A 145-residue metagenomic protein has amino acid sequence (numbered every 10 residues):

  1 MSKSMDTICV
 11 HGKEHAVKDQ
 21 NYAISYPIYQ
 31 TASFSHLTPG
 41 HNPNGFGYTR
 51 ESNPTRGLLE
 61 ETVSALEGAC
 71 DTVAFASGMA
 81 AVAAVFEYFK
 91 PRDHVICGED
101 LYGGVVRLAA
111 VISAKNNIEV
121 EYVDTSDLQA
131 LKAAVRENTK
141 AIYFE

Functional and structural regions predicted by a protein language model:
M1-I28: Short conserved active-site loop signatures built around small residues
Y22, V63, A81, V95 (+1 more regions): Buried hydrophobic positions in well-ordered alpha/beta secondary-structure cores of metabolic enzymes
S33-A83, Y88, G104-V111: Conserved N-terminal alpha-helix of the aminotransferase class I/II PLP-enzyme fold
Y48, A74, G98-E99, V120-V123 (+1 more regions): Glycine- and other small-residue-rich loops at beta-strand/loop junctions that grip anionic moieties
G68-A69, H94, L128, K132: Well-ordered alpha/beta subsegment
V73, H94-I96, K140: Conserved beta-strand elements of the Class I
Y88-V105, V123-D124: Conserved PLP-anchoring active-site segment centered on the Schiff-base-forming lysine
A110-F144: PLP-dependent aminotransferase-class I/II
